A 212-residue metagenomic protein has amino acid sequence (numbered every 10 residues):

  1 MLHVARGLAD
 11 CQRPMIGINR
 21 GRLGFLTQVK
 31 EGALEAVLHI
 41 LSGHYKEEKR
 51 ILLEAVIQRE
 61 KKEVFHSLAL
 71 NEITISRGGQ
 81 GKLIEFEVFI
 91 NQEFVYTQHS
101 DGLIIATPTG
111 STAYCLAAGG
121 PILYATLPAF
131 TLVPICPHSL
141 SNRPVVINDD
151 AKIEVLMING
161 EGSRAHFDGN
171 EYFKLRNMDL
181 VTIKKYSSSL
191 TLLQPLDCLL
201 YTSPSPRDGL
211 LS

Functional and structural regions predicted by a protein language model:
M1-D10: N-terminal glycine-/serine-/threonine-rich phosphate-binding loop
Q12-P14: Proline-centered loop/turn at the N-terminus of a beta-strand
L23-D101: Catalytic core of DAGKc-family lipid kinases
V88, G110, A165: Short aromatic-centered micro-motifs
T97-D101, I105-S141: Gly/Ser/Thr-rich active-site loops/lids in small-molecule metabolic enzymes that frequently grip phosphoryl groups
I153-N177: A conserved acidic, glycine/proline-rich C-terminal tail/linker
S187-L200: Polybasic (Lys/Arg-rich)
Y201-S212: Single conserved hydrophobic/aromatic residue that forms the stacking wall/gate of nucleotide- or nucleobase-binding
